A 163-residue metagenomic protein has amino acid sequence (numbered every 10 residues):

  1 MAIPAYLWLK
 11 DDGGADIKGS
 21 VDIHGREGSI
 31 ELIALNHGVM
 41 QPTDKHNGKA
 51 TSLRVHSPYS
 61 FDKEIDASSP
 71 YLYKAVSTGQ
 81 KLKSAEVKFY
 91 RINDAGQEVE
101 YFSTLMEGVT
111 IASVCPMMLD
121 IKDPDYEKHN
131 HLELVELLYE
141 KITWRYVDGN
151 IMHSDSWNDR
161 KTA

Functional and structural regions predicted by a protein language model:
M1-A163: Glycine-rich, low-complexity intrinsically disordered segments
